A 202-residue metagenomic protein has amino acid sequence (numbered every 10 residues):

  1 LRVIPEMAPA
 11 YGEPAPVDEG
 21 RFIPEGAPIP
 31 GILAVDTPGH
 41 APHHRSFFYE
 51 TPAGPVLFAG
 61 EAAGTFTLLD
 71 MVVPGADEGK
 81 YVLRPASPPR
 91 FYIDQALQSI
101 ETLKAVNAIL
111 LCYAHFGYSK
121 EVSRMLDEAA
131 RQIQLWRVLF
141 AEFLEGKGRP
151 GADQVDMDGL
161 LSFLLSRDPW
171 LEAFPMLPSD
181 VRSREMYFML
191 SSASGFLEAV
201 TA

Functional and structural regions predicted by a protein language model:
L1-D36, L97-I100: Metallo-beta-lactamase
G26-P52, V56: Core dinuclear metal-dependent hydrolase active-site scaffold
H40-A41, G60-G64, L69, H115-F116: Active-site metal-binding loops of divalent metal-dependent hydrolases
R45-Y49, G60, L68-M71, R124-M125: A short secondary-structure junction signal
P55-V56, D94-P150: Divalent-metal (often Zn2+) His-rich catalytic cores of metallo-beta-lactamase-fold enzymes
T65-R84: Active-site gating loops and adjacent loop-to-helix segments of metal-dependent hydrolytic enzymes
K80-D94: A short acidic, glycine-rich active-site loop that binds or catalyzes chemistry on phosphate/adenosine moieties
L139-A202: C-terminal regulatory/interaction regions
